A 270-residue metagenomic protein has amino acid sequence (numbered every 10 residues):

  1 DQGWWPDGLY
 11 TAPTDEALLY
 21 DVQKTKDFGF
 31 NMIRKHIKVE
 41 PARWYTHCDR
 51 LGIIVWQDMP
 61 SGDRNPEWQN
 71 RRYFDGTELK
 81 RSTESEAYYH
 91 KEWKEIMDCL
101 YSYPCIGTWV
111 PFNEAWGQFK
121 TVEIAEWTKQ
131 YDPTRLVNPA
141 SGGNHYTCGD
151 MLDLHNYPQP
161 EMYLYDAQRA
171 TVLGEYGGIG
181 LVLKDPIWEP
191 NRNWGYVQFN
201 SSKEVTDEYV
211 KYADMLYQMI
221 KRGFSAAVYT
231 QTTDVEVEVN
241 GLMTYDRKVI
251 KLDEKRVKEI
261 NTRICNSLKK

Functional and structural regions predicted by a protein language model:
D1-K26, T46, K255, R263 (+1 more regions): N-terminal carbohydrate-binding accessory modules
L19-K24, M32-N261: Substrate-binding/catalytic cleft of secreted carbohydrate-active enzymes, primarily glycoside hydrolases
W109, K269-K270: Polar low-complexity intrinsically disordered regions
